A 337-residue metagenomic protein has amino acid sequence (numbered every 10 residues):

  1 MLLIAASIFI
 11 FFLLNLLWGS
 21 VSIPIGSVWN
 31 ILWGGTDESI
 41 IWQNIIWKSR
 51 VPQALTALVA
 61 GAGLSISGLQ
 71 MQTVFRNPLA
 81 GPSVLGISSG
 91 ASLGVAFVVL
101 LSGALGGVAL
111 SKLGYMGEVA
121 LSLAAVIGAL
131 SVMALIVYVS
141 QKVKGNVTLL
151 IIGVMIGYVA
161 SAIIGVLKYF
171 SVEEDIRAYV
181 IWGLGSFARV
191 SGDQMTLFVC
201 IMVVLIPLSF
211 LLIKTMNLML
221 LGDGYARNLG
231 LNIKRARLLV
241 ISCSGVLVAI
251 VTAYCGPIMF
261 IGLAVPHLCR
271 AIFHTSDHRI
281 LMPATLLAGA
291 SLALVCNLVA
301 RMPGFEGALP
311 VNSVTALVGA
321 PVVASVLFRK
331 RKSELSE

Functional and structural regions predicted by a protein language model:
M1-E337: Alpha-helical transmembrane segments in inner-membrane proteins
